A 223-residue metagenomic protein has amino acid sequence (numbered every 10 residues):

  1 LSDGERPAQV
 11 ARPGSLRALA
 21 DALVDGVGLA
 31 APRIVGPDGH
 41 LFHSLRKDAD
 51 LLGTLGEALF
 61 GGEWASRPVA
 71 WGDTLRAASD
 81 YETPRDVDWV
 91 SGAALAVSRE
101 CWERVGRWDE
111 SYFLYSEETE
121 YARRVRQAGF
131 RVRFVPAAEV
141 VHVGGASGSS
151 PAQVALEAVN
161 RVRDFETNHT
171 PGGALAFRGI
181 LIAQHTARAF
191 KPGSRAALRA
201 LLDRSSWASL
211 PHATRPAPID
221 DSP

Functional and structural regions predicted by a protein language model:
L1-R6, D109: Active-site acidic Asp-centered loop
E5-K47, L51: Conserved donor NDP-sugar-binding/catalytic core segment of glycosyltransferases
G14-A18, A22, E120-R124, V159-D164 (+1 more regions): Alpha-helical elements of Rossmann-like donor-binding domains used by nucleotide-donor carbohydrate transfer enzymes
A49-V87: Short, flexible, basic/aromatic active-site loop/helix in glycosyltransferases
S79-E139: A short, conserved alpha-helix in the catalytic core of glycosyltransferases
F134, V141-N160: Nucleotide-sugar-dependent glycosyltransferase catalytic core
A152-V162, E166, T170-P223: Non-catalytic, C-terminal membrane-associated alpha-helical segments of glycosyltransferases
